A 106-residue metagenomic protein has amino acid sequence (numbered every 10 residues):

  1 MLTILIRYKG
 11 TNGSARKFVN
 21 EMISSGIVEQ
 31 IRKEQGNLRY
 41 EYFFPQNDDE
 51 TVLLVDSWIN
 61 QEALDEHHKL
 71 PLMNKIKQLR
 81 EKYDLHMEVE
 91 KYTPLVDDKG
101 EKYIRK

Functional and structural regions predicted by a protein language model:
M1, T11, N20-S24, H86 (+1 more regions): N-terminal/domain-start segments enriched in small and hydrophobic, helix-friendly residues, covering either
M1-T3, K33-G36, L54, H86-E90: Short N-terminal helix-initiation segments at or just after the protein's N-terminus
L2-K9, R39-K69: Short, well-ordered beta-strand segments in beta-rich or mixed alpha/beta enzyme and ligand-binding folds
S14-L38, L72: Short amphipathic alpha-helical segments
R16-S24, E62, E66, Q78-E81: Replace "anionic and nucleotidyl ligands
I23, K33-Q35, E66-K69, V96-K99 (+1 more regions): A beta-strand edge to alpha-helix "cap/lid" segment located at domain peripheries
Y42-E50, K75-K106: Glycine-rich beta-strand-turn "strand-cap" elements at beta-sheet edges
K69-K75: Long, charge-enriched, surface-exposed interaction segments in small proteins/subunits
